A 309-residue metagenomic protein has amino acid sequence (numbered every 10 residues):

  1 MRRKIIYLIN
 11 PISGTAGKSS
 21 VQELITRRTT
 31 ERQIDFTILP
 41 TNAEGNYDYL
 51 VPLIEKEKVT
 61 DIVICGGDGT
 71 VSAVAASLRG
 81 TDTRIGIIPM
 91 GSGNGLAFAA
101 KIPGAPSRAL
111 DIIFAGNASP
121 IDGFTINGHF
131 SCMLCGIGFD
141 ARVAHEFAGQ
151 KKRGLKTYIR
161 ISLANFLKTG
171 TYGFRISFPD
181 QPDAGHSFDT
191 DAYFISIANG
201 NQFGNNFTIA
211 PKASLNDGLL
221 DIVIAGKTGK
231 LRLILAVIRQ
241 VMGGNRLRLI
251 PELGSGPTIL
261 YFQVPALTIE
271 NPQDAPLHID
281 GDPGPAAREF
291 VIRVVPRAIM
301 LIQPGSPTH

Functional and structural regions predicted by a protein language model:
M1-I62, S72, L301, T308-H309: ATP/NTP phosphate-donor binding region
R2, I6-L8, R32, T41 (+2 more regions): Catalytic core of DAGKc-family lipid kinases
P11, C65-G67, I88-M90: Glycine-rich beta-strand-to-loop/alpha-helix junction loops that act as flexible
T70-T83: Short Gly/Thr/Asp-enriched flexible loops that form oxyanion-binding sites at enzyme active sites
V71, S92-L96, L231: Short gly/pro/ser/thr-enriched loop/turn and capping motifs at secondary-structure boundaries
G136, S196-K212, P283: Glycine-rich phosphate/pyrophosphate-binding beta-alpha loops
K151-Y158, P211-R232: Gly/Ser/Thr-rich active-site loops/lids in small-molecule metabolic enzymes that frequently grip phosphoryl groups
S214, G226-H309: ATP/nucleoside-binding phosphotransfer catalytic cores, i.e., glycine-rich phosphate-binding loops
